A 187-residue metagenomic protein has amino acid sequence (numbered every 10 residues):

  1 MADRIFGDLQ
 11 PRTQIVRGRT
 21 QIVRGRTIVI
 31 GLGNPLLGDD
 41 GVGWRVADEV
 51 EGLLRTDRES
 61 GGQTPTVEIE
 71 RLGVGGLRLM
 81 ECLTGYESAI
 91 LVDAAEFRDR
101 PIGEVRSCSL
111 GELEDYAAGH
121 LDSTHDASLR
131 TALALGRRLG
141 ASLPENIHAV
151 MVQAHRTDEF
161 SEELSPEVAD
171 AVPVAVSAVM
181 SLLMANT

Functional and structural regions predicted by a protein language model:
A2-A154, E162-P173, A178, L182-N186: N-terminal catalytic or cofactor-binding beta/alpha core of small enzyme domains
